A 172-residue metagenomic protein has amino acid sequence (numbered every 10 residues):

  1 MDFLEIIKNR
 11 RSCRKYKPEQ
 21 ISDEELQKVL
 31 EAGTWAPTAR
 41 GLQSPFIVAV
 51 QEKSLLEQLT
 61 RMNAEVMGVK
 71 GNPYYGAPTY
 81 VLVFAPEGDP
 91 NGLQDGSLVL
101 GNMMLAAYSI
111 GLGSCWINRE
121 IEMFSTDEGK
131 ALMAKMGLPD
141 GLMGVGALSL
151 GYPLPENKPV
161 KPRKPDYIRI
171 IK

Functional and structural regions predicted by a protein language model:
M1-K172: Acidic, surface-exposed loops and disordered segments
